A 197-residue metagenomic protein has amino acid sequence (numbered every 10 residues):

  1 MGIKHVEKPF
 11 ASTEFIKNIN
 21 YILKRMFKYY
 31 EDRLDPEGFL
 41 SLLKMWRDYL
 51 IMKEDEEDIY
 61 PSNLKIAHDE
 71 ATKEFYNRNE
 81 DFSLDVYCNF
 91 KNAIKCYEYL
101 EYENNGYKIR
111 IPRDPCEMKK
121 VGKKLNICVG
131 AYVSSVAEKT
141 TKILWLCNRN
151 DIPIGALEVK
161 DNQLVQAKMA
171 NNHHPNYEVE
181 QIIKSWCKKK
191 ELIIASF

Functional and structural regions predicted by a protein language model:
M1-F197: Glycine-focused motif/segment detector
